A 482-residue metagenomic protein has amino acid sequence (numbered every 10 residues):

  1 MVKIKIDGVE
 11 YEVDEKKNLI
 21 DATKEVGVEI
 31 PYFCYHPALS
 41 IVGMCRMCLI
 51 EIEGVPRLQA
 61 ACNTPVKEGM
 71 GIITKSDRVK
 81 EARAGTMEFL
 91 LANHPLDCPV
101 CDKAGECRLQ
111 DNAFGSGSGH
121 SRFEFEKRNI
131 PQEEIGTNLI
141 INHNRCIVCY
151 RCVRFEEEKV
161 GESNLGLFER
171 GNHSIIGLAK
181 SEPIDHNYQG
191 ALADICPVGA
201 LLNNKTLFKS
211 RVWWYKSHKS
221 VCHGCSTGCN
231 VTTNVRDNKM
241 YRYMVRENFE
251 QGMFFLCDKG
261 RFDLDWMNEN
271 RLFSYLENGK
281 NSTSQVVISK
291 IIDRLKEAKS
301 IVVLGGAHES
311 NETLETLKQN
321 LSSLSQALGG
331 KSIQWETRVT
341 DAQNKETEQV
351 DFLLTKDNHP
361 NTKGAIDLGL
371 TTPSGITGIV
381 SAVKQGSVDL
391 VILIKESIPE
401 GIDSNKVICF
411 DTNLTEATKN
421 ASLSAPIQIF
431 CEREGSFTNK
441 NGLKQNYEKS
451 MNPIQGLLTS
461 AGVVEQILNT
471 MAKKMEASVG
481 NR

Functional and structural regions predicted by a protein language model:
K3, K17-D21, P65, S310 (+1 more regions): Short, structural beta-strand-to-alpha-helix junction motif
K5, E68-K75, G177-K180, S217 (+2 more regions): Short beta-alpha connecting loops at secondary-structure transitions that line or flank enzyme active sites
I6, I52-G54, E277: Structural motif
I20-E53: A basic, amphipathic helix-loop patch mediating RNA/tRNA/ribosome contacts
R46-H223, T227-V231, R236-K239: Fe-S ferredoxin-like electron-transfer domains and their immediately adjacent linker/connector regions across
E124, P131, N234-K299, E348 (+1 more regions): Cofactor-/ligand-binding subdomain signature composed of acidic, glycine-rich, tryptophan-containing flexible loops
V302-T313, S397-I398: Gly/Ser/Thr-rich loops at beta-strand to alpha-helix junctions that form or flank small-molecule/cofactor-binding
L317-R482: Non-catalytic alpha/beta scaffold blocks inside enzyme catalytic domains
